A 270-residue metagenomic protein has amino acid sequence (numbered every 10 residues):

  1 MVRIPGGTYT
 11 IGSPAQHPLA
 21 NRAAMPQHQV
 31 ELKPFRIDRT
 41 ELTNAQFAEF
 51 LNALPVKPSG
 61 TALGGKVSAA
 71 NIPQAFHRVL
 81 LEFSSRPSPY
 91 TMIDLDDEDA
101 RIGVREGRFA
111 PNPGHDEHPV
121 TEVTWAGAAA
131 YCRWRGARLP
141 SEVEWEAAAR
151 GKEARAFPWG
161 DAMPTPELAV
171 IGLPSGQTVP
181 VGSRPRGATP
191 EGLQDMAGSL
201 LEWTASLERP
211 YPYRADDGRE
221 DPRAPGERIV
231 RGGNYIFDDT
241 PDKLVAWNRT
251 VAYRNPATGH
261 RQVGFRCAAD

Functional and structural regions predicted by a protein language model:
M1-S13: Mature N-terminal segment immediately following signal peptide/propeptide cleavage in secreted/periplasmic
P5-T8, G136, A197: Conserved SET/PR-domain catalytic core that frames the SAM/AdoMet-binding pocket
S13, P18, E31-W159, P164 (+2 more regions): Active-site microenvironments of metalloenzymes and redox enzymes
R22-H28, L54, G60-N71, M196-D270: Surface-exposed recognition segments
Q27, L32, H115, G176-T178 (+2 more regions): Short coil/loop residues immediately preceding or within conserved phosphate-binding loops of NTP-utilizing enzyme
F35, D116-P119, A188, T250-A257: Active-site rim elements
E117, V170-A197, A246: Short, well-ordered junction/capping motifs at the entry into regular secondary structure
